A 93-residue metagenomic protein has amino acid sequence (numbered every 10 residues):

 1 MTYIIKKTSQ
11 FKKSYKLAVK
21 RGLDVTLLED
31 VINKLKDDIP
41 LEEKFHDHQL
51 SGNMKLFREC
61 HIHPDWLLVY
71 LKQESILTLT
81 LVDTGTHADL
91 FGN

Functional and structural regions predicted by a protein language model:
M1-I4, K12, K16, K20 (+5 more regions): Enriched for short, Lys/Arg-rich terminal
T8: Residue-level signal for threonine
K34-H61: A short, surface-exposed loop/turn module that caps and links secondary-structure elements
